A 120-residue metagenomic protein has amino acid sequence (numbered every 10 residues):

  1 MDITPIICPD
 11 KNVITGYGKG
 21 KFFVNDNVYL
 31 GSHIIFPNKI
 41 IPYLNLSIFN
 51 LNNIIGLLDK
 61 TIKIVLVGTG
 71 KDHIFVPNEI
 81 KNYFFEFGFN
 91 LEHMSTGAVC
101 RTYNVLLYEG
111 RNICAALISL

Functional and structural regions predicted by a protein language model:
M1-N50, Y108-L120: Non-catalytic interface/targeting segments
Y43-L44, H73-V76, T102: Short active-site-adjacent helix-start/loop capping segments
F49, K71-H73, G97: Short beta->alpha connector loops
F49-L58: A short, acidic, amphipathic alpha-helical segment used as a generic capping/interface helix at domain edges
I54-I55, I80-K81, Y103: Short amphipathic alpha-helical segments and helix-helix/interface helices
L58-H93: Mid-chain, well-packed structural core segment of small domains
T96-L107: Long, charge-dense
